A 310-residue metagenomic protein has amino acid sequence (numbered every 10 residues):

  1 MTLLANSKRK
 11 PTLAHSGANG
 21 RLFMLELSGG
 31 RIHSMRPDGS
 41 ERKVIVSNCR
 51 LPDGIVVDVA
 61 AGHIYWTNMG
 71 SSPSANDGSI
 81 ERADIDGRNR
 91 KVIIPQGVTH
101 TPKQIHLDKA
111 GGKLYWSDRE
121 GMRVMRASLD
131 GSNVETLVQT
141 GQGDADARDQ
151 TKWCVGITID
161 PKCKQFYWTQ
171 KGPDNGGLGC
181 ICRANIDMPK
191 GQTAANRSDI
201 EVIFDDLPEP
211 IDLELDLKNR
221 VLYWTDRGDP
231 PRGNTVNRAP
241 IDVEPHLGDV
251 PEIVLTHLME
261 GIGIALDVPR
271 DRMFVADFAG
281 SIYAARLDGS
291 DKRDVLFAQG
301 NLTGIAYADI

Functional and structural regions predicted by a protein language model:
M1-V44, V57: An edge-strand/N-cap motif at the start of beta-rich repeat modules
L3-N19, C49-G62, Q96-K113, Q142-Q165 (+7 more regions): Beta-rich, blade/repeat-based domains predominating in secreted/periplasmic proteins but also intracellular
S28, D38, N48-R50, D86 (+10 more regions): Conserved loop/turn at the beginning of each blade in beta-propeller domains
G29-G30, G70-S74, G121-R123, G172-G176 (+2 more regions): Short glycine/acidic-enriched loop and turn motifs that connect beta-strands
R31-H33, G78-E81, R123-R126, G179-C182 (+2 more regions): A short loop-to-beta-strand structural motif that recurs across blades of beta-propeller domains
S40-V46, N89-P95, N133-R148, S198-F204 (+2 more regions): A short beta-strand motif characteristic of beta-propeller blades
S128-L129, A184-T193, A239-H246, L287: Short loop/turn segments immediately following beta-strands, especially the blade-tip and inter-blade linker loops
